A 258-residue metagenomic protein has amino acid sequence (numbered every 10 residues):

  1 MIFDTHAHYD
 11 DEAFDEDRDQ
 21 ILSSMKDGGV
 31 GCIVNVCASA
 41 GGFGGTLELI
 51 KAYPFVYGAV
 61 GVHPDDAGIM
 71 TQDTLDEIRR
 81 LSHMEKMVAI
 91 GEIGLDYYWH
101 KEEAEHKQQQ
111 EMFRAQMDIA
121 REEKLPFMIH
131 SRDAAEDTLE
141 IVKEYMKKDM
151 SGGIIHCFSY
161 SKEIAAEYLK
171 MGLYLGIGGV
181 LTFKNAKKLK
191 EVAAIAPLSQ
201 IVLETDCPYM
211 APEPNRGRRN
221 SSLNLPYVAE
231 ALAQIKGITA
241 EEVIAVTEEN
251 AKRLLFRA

Functional and structural regions predicted by a protein language model:
M1-A258: Mid-domain alpha/beta scaffold segments of enzyme catalytic cores
